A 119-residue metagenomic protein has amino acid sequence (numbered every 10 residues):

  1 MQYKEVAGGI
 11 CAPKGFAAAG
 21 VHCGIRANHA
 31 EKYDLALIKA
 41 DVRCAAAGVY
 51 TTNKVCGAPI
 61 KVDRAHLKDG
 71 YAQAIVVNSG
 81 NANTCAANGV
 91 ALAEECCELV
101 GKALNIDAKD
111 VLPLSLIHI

Functional and structural regions predicted by a protein language model:
M1-Y50: N-terminal amphipathic/basic leader segments beginning at the initiator methionine
A30-Y33, L67-Q73: N-terminal glycine-rich anion-binding loops that anchor highly charged ligand groups
I38-G70: Active-site-flanking structural segment that lines cofactor/substrate pockets
V55-H66, V90-L104: Short, well-ordered amphipathic alpha-helical segments that serve as non-catalytic structural scaffolds within diverse
G80-T84: A short, flexible beta-alpha/helix-coil linker loop
I106-D110: Flexible, glycine/charged-enriched surface loops at secondary-structure junctions
I117-I119: Conserved small/polar residues in nucleotide/adenosyl-binding loops
